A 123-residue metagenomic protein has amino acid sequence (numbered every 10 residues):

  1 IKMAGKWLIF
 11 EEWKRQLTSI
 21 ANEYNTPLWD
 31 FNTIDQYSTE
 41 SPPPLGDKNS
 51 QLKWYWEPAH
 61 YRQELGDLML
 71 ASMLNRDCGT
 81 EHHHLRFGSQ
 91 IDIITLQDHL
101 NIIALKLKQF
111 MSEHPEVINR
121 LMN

Functional and structural regions predicted by a protein language model:
I1-N123: Extracellular glycan-modifying ectodomains
